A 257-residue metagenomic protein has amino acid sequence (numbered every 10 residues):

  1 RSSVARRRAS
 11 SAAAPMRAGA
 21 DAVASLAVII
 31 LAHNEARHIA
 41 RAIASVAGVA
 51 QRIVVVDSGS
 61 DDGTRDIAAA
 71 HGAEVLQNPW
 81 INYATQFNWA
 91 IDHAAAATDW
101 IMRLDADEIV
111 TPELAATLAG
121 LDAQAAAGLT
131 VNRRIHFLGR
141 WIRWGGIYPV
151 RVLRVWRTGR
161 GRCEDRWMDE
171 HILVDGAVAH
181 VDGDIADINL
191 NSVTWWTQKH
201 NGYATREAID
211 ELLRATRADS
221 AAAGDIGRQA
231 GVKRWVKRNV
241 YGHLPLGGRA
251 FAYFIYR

Functional and structural regions predicted by a protein language model:
R1-S11: Low-acidity, Ser/Thr- and Arg-rich intrinsically disordered low-complexity segments
S25-A27: Cell-envelope/extracellular polymer assembly enzymes that use nucleotide-activated donors
I30, Q51-G59, L76, A106: Short beta-strand/loop segment that forms part of the nucleotide-sugar
I30-V49: Short, well-formed alpha-helical segments that are part of the catalytic scaffolds of diverse glycosyltransferases
A40, D62-H71, E113-L114: Acidic helix N-cap motif at the loop->helix transition within catalytic regions of sugar-transfer enzymes
S45, D57-D66, W80, D105: A conserved acidic beta->alpha catalytic loop
R65-H93: Conserved donor nucleotide-binding strand/loop of the catalytic core
A84-I91, D99-M102, T111-R257: Catalytic-site signature of metal-activated, phosphate-bearing donor transferases, centered on the GT-A/GT-A-like
